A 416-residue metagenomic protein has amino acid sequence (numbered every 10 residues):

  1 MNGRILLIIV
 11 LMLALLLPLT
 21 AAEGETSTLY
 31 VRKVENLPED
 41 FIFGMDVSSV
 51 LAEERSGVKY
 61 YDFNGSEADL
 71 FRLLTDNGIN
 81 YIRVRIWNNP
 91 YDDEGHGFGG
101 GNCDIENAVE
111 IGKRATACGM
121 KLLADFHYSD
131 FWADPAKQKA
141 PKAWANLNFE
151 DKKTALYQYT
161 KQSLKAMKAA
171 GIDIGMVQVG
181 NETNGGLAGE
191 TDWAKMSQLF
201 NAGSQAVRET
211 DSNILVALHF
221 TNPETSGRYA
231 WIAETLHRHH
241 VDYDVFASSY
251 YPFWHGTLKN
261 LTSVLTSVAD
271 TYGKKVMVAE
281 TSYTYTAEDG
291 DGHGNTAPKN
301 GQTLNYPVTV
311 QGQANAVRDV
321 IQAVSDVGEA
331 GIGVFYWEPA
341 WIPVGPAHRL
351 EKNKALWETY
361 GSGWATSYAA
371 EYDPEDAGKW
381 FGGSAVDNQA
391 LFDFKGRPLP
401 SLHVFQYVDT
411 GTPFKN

Functional and structural regions predicted by a protein language model:
I8-P18: Bacterial N-terminal signal peptides
E23-I79: N-terminal carbohydrate-binding accessory modules
T28-L29, S267, T286-R318, A323 (+2 more regions): Aromatic-rich peripheral "rim/lid" segments of glycoside hydrolase catalytic domains that contact and position glycan
M45, L74, D125, V177 (+4 more regions): Conserved, mostly hydrophobic/aromatic
V47-V50, W87-N89, H127-F131, V179-N184 (+4 more regions): Active-site beta-loop-alpha junctions enriched in small/polar residues
S66-A133, W193-I214, L261-T271: Aromatic-lined substrate-binding rim segments of carbohydrate-active enzymes
D69-F71, N213-L215, R228-Q302, T309-G312 (+1 more regions): Glycoside hydrolase catalytic-domain groove-lining segments
G97, N102-N107, A133-H237, V241 (+2 more regions): Active-site cleft segment of glycoside hydrolase catalytic domains centered on the general acid/base Glu
